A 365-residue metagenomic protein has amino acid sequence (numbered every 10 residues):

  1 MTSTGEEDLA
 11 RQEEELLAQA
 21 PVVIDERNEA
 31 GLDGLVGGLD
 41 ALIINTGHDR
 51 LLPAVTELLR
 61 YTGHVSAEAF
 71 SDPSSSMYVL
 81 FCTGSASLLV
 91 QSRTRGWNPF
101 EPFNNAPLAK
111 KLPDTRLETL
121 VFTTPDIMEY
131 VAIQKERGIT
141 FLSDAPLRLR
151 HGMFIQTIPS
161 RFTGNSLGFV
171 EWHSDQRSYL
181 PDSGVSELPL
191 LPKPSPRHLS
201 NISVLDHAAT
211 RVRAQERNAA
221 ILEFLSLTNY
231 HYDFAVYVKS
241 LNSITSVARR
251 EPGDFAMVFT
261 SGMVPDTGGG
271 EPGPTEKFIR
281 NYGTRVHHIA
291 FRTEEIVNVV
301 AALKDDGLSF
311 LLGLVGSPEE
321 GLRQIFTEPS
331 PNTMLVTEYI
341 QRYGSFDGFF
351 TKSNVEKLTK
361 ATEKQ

Functional and structural regions predicted by a protein language model:
M1-A69, S76-S143, H151, Q156-D233 (+1 more regions): Glyoxalase I/VOC metalloenzyme domain signal
P73-S75, L149, K239-L241: Short amphipathic alpha-helical segments embedded in low-complexity Lys/Glu-rich regions
L241-V247: Surface-exposed beta-loop-beta
